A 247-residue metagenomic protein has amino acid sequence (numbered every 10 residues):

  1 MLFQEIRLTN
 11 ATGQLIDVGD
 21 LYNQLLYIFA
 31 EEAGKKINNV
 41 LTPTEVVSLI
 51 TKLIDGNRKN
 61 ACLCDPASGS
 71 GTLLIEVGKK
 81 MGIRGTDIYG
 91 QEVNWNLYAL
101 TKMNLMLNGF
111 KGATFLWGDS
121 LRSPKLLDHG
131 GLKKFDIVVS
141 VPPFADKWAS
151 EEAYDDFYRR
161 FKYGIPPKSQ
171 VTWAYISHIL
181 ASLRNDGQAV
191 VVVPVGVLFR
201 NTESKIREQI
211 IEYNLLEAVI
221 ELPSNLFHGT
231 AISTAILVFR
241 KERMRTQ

Functional and structural regions predicted by a protein language model:
M1-A30: Long recognition/docking surfaces used for binding and targeting
A11-G19, K36-T44, S169: Conserved phosphate/pyrophosphate-binding and hydrolysis machinery centered on Walker-type P-loop NTPases, extending
L15-G19, N23, T44, S48 (+2 more regions): Non-catalytic, well-ordered alpha-helical scaffold segments
E32, N39, L127-G130, L180-S182 (+1 more regions): Replace "in large, NTP-powered and nucleic-acid-processing enzymes" with "in large, NTP-powered factors and other
K36-S140, A145-D155, R160-K162, V193-G196 (+2 more regions): Conserved S-adenosyl-L-methionine
P142, F239-K241: C-terminal beta-strand of the catalytic ATP-binding
P167-F239: Conserved Class I SAM-dependent methyltransferase catalytic core
R243-Q247: Short, intrinsically disordered, charge-balanced linker/junction segments flanking boundaries in proteins
